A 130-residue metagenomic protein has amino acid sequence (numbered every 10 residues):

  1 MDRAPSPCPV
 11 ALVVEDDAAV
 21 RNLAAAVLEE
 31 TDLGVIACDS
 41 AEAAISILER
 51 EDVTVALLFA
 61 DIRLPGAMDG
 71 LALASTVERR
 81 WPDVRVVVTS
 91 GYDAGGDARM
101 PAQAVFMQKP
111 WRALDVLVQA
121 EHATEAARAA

Functional and structural regions predicted by a protein language model:
M1-L12, A18-A19, A25, L33 (+6 more regions): Non-catalytic signal-transmission and effector/linker regions of two-component phosphorelay proteins
A37-L57, D97: Acidic, metal-coordinating helix/loop segments flanking the phosphotransfer/catalytic sites of two-component signaling
S40, M68-L73: Acidic catalytic/metal-coordinating carboxylates
A44, A72-L73, V116: Short alpha-helical interaction/output segments
D61-I62: Active-site residues of response regulator receiver
T76, R99-Q108: As written
Y92-G96: Conserved phosphotransfer active-site motifs of two-component signaling proteins, especially the receiver
